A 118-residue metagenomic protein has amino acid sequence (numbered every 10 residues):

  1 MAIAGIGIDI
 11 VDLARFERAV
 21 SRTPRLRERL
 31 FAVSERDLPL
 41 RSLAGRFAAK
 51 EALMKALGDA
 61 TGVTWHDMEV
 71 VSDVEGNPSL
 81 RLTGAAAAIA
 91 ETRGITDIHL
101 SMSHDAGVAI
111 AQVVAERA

Functional and structural regions predicted by a protein language model:
M1-A118: Core catalytic alpha/beta fold that binds nucleotide/phospho-ligands
